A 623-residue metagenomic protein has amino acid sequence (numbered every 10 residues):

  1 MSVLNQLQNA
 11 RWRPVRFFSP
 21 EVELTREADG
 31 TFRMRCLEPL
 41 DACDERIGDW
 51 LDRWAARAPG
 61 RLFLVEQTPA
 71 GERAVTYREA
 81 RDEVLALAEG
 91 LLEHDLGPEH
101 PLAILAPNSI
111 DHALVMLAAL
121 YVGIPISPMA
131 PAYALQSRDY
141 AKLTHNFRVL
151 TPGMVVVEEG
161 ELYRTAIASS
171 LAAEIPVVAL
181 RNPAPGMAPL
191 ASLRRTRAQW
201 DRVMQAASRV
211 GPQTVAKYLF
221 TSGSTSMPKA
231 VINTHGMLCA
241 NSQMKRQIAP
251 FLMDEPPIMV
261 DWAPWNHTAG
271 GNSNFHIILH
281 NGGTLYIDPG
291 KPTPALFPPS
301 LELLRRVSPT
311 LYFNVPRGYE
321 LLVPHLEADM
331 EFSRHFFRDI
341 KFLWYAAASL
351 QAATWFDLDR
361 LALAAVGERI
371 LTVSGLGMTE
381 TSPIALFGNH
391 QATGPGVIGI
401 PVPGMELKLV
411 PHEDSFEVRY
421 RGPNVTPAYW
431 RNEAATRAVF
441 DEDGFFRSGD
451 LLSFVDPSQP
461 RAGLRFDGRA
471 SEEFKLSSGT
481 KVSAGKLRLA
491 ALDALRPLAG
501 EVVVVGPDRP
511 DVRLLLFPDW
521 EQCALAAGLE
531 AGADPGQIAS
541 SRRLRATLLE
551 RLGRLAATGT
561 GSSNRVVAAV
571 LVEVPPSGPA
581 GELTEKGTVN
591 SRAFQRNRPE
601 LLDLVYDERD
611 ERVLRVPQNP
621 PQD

Functional and structural regions predicted by a protein language model:
M1-V75, E79-H94, V122, A173-E174 (+1 more regions): N-lobe entry segment of adenylate-forming
S2-V15, Y121-L193, Q205: Structural core segment of the AMP-binding/adenylate-forming
F63-L117, A134-T144, S192-Q199, N233-G236: Conserved AMP-binding/adenylate-forming core of the ANL superfamily
H94-L96, R197-Q213, Y218-A263, L304 (+1 more regions): Conserved adenylate-forming
Y133-A168, A198-W200, N241-V260, T293-T310: Conserved ATP-dependent adenylate/AMP-binding module captured primarily in the ANL superfamily
C239-I258, N266-F336: Conserved AMP-binding/adenylation subdomain of ANL enzymes
N281-G283, T310-F313, H325-P395, E406 (+1 more regions): Gly/Ser/Thr-rich phosphate-binding loop
F416-L476, L614-D623: Conserved ATP-binding/catalytic segment of the ANL
